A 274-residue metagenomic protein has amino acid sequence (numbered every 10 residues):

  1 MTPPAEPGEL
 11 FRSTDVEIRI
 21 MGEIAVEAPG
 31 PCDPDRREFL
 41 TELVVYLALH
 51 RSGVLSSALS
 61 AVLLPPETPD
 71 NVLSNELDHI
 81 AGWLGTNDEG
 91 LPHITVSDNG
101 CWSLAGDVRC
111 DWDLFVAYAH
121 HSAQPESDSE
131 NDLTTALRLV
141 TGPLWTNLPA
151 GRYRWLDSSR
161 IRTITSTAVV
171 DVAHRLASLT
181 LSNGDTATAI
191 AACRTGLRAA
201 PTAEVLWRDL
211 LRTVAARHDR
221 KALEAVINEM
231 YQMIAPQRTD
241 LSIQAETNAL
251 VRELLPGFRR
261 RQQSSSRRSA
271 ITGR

Functional and structural regions predicted by a protein language model:
M1-E9, I24, V45-A48, S56 (+2 more regions): N-terminal membrane-targeting/anchoring modules of bacterial envelope and secretion proteins
M1-F39, P92-C101, V108, S264-R274: Short boundary/linker motifs that mark transitions into or out of structured domains
L10-F11, L49, P66-N71, N99-R274: Intrinsically disordered, charged and Pro/Gly-enriched terminal/linker segments that flank large helical-solenoid
F11-I18, N75-G106, Q237-I243: DNA-binding patch around the recognition helix
E23, G30-L63, I80: Short amphipathic alpha-helical recognition elements used for nucleic-acid or partner binding across transcription
R37-E38, D70-V72: Membrane-interface helix starts
